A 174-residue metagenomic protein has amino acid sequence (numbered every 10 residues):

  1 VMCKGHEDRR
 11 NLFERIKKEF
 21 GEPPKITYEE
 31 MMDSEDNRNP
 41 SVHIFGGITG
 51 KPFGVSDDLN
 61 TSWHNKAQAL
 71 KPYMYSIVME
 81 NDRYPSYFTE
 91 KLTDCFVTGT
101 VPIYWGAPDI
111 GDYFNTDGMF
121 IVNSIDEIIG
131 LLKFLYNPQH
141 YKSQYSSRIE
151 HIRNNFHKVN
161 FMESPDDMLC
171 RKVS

Functional and structural regions predicted by a protein language model:
V1-T27, D33-I44, G50-V78, D82-S174: Pol beta-like nucleotidyltransferase catalytic core
